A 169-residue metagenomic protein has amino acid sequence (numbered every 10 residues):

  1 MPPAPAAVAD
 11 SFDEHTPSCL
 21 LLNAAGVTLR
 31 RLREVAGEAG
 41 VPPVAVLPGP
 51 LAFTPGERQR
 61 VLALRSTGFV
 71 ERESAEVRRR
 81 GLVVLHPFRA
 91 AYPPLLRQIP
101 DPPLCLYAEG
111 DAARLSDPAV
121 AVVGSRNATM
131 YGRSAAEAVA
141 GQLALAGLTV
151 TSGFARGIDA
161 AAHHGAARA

Functional and structural regions predicted by a protein language model:
M1-L145: Short, positively charged patches
A140, A144, L148-A169: Phosphate/pyrophosphate-binding betaalpha-module
